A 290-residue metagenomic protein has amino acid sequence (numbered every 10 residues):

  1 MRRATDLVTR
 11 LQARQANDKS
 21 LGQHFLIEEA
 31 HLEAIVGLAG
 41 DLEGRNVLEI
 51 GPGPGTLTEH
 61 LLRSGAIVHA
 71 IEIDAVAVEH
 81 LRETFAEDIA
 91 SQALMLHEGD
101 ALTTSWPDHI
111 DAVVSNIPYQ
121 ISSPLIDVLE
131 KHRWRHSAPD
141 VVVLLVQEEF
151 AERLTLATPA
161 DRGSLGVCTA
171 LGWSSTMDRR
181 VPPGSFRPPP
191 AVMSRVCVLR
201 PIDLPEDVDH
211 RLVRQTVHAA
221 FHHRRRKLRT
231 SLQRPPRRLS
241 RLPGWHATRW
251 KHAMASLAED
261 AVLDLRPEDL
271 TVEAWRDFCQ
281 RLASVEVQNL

Functional and structural regions predicted by a protein language model:
M1-A219, D277-F278, A283-L290: Catalytic cores of RNA-modifying enzymes
V192-R195, L199-P201, E206-A255, E259-A274 (+1 more regions): An accessory alpha-helical subdomain
